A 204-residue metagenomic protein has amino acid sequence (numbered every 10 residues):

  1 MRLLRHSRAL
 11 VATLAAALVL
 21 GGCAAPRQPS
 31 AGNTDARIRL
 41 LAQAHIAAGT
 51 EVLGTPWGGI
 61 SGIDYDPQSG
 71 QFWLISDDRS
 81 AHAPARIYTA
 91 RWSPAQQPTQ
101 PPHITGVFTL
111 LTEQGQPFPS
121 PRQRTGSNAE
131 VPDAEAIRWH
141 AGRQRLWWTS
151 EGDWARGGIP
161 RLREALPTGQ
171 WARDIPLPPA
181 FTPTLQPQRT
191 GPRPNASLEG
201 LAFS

Functional and structural regions predicted by a protein language model:
R2-V11: Bacterial N-terminal signal peptides that target proteins for export
V11-G21: Bacterial N-terminal signal peptides
C23-S204: Sequence/structural signature of beta-propeller domains
